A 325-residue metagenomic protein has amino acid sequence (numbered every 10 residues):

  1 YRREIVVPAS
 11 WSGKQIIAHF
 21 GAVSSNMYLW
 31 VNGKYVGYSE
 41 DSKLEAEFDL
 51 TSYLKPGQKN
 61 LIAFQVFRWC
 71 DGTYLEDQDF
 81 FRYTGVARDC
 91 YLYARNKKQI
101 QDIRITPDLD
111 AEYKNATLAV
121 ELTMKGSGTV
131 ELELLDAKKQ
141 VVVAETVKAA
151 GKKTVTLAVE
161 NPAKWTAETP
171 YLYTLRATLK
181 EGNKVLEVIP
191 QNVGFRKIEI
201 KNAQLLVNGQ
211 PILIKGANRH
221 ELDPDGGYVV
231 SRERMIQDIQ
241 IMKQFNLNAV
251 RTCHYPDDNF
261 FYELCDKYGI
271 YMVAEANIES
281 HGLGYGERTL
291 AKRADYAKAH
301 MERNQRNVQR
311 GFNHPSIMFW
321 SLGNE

Functional and structural regions predicted by a protein language model:
Y1-Q101, K125-S127, P256-D258, Y268-V273: Accessory beta-strand-rich segments of carbohydrate-active enzymes
L29-V31, N115-K148, K153-V155, L175-A177: Beta-strand-rich binding/interaction modules
W30-V36, L135-A137, G182, N208-G209: Short strand-turn-strand beta-turns centered on an Asx-Gly dipeptide
K43-F48, D71-L75, I198-E325: Active-site mouth of glycoside hydrolases
A63-Q65, T174-T178: Extracellular recognition modules
R68-Y74, K180-L186, G209: Short acidic/polar inter-strand loop motif in beta-rich domains
A87-R104, R196-Q210: Low-complexity, Pro/Ser/Thr- and charge-rich linker/hinge segments at domain boundaries
K97-G126: Surface beta-strand/loop "capping" patches
